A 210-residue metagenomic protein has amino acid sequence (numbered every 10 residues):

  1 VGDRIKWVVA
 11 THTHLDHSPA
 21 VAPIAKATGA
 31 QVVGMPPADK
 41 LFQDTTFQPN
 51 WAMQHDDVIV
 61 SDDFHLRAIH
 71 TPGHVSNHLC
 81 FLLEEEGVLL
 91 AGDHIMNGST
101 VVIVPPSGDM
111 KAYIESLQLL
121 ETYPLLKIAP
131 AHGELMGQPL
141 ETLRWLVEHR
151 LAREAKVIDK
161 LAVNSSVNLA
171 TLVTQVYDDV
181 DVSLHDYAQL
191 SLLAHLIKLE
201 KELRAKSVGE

Functional and structural regions predicted by a protein language model:
V1-H65: Active-site HxH/HxHxD metal-binding segment of metal-dependent hydrolases
T11-H17, H74, H132, H195: Histidine-centered divalent metal-coordination motifs
S18, Y113, L117, L192: Aromatic/hydrophobic pocket-lining residues that form the small-molecule binding cavity in soluble enzyme cores
D44-F47, V102-P105, E141-T142, L184-D186: Short, solvent-exposed loop/turn segments at secondary-structure boundaries
H65-K156, K160: Metallo-beta-lactamase
D159-E210: C-terminal regulatory/interaction regions
